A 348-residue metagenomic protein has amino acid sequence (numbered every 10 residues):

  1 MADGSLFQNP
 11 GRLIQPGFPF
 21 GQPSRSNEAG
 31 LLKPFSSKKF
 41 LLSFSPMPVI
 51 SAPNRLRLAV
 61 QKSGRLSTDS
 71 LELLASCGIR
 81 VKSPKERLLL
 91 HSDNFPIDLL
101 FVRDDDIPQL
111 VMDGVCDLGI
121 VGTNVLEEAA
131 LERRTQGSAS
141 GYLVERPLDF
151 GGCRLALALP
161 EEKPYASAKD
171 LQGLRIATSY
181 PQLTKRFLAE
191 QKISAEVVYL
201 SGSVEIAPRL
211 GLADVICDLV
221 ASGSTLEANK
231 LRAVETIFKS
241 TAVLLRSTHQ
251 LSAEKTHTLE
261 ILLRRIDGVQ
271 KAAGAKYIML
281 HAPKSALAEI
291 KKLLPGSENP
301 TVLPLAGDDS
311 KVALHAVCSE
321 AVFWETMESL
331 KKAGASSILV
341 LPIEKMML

Functional and structural regions predicted by a protein language model:
M1, I14, M47-I50: Short hydrophobic transmembrane-like helices used for membrane targeting/insertion
A2-D3, E28-A29: Acidic, Ala/Val/Gly-enriched low-complexity intrinsically disordered segments
G4, R12-G17: Arg/Gly-rich low-complexity intrinsically disordered repeat tracts
S26, K39-S43: Short, positively charged and aromatic/hydrophobic N-terminal segments
P48-I97, V121-L143, P147-D149, R154 (+1 more regions): Small-molecule-sensing regulatory modules
P96-D117: Short, structured active-site "lid" loops
